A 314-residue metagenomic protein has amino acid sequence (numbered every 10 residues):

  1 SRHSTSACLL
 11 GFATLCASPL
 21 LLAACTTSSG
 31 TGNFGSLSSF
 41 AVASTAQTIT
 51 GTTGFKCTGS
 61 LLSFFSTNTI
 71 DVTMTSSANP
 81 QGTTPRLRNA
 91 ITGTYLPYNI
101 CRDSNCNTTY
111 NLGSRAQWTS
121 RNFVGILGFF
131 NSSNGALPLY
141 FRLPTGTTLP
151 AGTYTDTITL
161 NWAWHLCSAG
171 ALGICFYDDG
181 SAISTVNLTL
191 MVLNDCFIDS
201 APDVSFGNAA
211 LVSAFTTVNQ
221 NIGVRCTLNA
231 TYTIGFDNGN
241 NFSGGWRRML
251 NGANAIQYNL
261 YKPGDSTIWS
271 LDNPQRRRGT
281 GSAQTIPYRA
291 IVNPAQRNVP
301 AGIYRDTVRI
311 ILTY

Functional and structural regions predicted by a protein language model:
S1-L9: Bacterial N-terminal signal peptides that target proteins for export
S18-P19: N-terminal signal peptide c-region/cleavage motif recognized by signal peptidases
L22-R86, A90, Y140-L250, R277-Y314: N-terminal small/polar-rich segments of proteins
F65-T67, T84, G93-P97, T109-W118: Hydrophobic, proline/glycine-rich low-complexity stretches
T73-S77, R88, Y95-D103, D237-G239 (+1 more regions): Predominantly extracellular/luminal cell-surface or secreted proteins
S104-S133, L271-S282: Extracellular adhesion/glycan-binding regions together with long Ser/Thr- and acidic-residue-rich low-complexity tracts
A136-P138: A gly/proline- and charged-residue-enriched helix-loop-helix capping module
G245, N254-P274: Outer membrane beta-barrel transmembrane domains
